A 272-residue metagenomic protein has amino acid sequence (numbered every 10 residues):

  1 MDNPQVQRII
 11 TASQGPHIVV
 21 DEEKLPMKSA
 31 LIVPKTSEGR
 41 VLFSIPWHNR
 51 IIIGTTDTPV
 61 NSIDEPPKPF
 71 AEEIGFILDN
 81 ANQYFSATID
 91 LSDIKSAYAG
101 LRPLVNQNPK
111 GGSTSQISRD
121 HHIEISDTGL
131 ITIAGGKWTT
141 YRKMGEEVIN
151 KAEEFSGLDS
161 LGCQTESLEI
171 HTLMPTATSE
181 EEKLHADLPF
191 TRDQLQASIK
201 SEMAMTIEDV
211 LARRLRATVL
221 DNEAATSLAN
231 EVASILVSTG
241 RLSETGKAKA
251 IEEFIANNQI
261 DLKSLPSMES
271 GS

Functional and structural regions predicted by a protein language model:
D2-V6, T11, V19-P26, P34-T36 (+2 more regions): C-terminal accessory subdomains/tails of enzymes that are appended
L31: Polynucleotide-recognition surfaces of large bacterial nucleic-acid defense/processing enzymes
L42: Dinucleotide-binding Rossmann-like beta1-alpha1 core, especially the glycine-rich loop that anchors the ADP
